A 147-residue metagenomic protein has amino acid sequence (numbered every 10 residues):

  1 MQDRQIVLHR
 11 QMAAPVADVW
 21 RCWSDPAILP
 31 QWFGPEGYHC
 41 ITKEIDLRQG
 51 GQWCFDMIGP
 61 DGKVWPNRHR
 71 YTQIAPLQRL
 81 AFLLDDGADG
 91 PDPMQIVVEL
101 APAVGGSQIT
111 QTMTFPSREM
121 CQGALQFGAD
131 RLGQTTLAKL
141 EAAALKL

Functional and structural regions predicted by a protein language model:
M1-H39: Hydrophobic ligand-binding cavity/cleft-lining segments
V7, D18-W20, C54, R79-A81 (+1 more regions): General beta-strand recognition
L8-R10, V98, I109-M113: A structural signal for short, well-ordered beta-strand segments
A14-P15, Q95-I96, A124-G128: Alpha-helical scaffold segments that form or flank carboxylate-/histidine-based iron centers
S24-D25, G34, P76, A138 (+1 more regions): Residues at helix-coil transition
P30, E44-Q49, C54, I58-V104 (+1 more regions): Hydrophobic-ligand binding "helix-grip"
P116-L147: A conserved amphipathic terminal alpha-helix motif
